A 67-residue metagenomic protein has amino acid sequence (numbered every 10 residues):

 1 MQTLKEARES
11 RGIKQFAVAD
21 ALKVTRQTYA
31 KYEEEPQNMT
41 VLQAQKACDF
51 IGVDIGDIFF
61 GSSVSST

Functional and structural regions predicted by a protein language model:
Q2-A21: Short basic helix-loop element that most often maps to the first helix and adjoining turn of HTH DNA-binding modules
L4, Q15, R26, V41-A44: Helix-turn-helix DNA-binding elements, focusing on the entry/boundary residues of the two helices that contact DNA
L4, V18, Y29-Y32, I58: Conserved hydrophobic/aromatic packing and binding residues within compact polymer-binding modules
E9, V24-Q27, A47: Compositionally biased, low-complexity segments enriched in small residues
S10, K31, L42, D49 (+1 more regions): Short, charged recognition helix plus adjacent turn of helix-turn-helix-like nucleic-acid-binding domains
A17-A21, T40-V53: Short, charge- and proline-biased low-complexity linear segments that act as flexible interaction/docking motifs
V24-N38: Recognition helix of helix-turn-helix/homeodomain-like DNA-binding domains that insert into the DNA major groove
